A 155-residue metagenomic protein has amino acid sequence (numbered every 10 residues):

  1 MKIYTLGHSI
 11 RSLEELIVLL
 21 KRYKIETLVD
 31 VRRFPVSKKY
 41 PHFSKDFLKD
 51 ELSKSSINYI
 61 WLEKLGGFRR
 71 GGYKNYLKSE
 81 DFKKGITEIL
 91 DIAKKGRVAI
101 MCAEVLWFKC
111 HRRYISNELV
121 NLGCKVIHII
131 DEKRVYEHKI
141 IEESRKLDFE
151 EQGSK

Functional and structural regions predicted by a protein language model:
M1-K155: Residues lining hydrophobic/aromatic ligand-binding pockets adjacent to catalytic sites
